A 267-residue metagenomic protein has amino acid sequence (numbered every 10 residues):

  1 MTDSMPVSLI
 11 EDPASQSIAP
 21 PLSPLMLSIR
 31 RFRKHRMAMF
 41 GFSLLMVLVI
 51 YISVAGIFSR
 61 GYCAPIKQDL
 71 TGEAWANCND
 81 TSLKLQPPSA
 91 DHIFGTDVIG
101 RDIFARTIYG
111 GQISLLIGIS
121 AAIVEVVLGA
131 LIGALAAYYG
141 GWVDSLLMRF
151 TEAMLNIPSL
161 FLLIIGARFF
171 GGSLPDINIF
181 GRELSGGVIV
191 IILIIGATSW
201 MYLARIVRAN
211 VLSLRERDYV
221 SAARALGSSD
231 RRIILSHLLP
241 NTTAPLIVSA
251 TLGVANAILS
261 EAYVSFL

Functional and structural regions predicted by a protein language model:
M1-V126, A130, A134-L135, W142 (+2 more regions): Gly/Trp-centered helix-boundary motif
M26, I99-L267: Alpha-helical transmembrane segments of integral membrane proteins, especially multi-pass inner/plasma-membrane
